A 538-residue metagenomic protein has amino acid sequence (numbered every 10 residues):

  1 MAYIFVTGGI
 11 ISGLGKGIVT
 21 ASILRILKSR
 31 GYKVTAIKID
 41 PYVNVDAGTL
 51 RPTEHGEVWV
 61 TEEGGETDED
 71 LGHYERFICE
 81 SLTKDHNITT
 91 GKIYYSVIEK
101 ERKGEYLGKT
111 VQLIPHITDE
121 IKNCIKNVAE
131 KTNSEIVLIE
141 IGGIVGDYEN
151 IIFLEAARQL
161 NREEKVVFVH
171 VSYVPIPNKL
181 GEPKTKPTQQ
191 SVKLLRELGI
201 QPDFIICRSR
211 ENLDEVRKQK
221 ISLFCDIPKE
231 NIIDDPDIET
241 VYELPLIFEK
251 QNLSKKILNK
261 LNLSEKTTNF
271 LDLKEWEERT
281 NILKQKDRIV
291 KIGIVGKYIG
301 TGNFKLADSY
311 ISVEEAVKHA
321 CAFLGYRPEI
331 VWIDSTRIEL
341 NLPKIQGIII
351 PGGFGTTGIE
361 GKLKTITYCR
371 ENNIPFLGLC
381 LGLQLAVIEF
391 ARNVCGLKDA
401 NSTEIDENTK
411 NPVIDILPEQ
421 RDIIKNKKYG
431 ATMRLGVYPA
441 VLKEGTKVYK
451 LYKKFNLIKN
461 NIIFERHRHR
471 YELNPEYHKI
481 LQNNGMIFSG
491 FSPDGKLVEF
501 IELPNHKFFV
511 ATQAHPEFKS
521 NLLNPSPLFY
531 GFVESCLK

Functional and structural regions predicted by a protein language model:
M1-P328, T336-G347, G355, G361-Y368 (+2 more regions): Flexible phosphate-sensing "switch/lid" loops adjacent to ATP/NTP-binding sites across phosphate-transfer
I11-G17, A21-R25, S29, V317 (+4 more regions): Cysteine-nucleophile active-site neighborhood
D70-C79, T336-R337, I388-E499, S535-L537: Pocket-forming structural segment of enzyme catalytic cores
E164-V166, K507, P525, F529-V533: C-terminal cap of thioredoxin/glutaredoxin-like
T301-F304, G353-G358, F464-R468, E517-N524: Short, contiguous acidic/charged loop-to-helix segments that flank catalytic cores in large enzymes
I501-H506: Active-site beta-strand termini and strand-to-loop segments that position acidic
F508-A514: Short FAD-binding loop at a beta-strand-to-alpha-helix junction that anchors the flavin cofactor in diverse
